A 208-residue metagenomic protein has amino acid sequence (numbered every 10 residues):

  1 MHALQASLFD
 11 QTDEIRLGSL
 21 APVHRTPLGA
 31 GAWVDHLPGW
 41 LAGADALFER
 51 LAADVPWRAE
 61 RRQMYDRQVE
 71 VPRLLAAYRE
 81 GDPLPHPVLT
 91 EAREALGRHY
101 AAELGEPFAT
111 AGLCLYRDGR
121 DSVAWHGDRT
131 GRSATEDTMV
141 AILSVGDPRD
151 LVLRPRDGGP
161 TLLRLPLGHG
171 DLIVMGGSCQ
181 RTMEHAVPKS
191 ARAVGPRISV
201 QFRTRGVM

Functional and structural regions predicted by a protein language model:
M1-M208: Non-heme Fe(II) oxygenase metal-center motifs and adjacent flexible, charged/small-residue loops
